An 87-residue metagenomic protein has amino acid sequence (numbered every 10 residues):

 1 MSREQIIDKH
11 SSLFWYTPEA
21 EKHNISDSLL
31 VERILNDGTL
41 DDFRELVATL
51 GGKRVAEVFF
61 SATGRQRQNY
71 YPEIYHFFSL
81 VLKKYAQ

Functional and structural regions predicted by a protein language model:
M1-Q87: Long, compositionally biased intrinsically disordered regulatory segments in eukaryotic proteins
